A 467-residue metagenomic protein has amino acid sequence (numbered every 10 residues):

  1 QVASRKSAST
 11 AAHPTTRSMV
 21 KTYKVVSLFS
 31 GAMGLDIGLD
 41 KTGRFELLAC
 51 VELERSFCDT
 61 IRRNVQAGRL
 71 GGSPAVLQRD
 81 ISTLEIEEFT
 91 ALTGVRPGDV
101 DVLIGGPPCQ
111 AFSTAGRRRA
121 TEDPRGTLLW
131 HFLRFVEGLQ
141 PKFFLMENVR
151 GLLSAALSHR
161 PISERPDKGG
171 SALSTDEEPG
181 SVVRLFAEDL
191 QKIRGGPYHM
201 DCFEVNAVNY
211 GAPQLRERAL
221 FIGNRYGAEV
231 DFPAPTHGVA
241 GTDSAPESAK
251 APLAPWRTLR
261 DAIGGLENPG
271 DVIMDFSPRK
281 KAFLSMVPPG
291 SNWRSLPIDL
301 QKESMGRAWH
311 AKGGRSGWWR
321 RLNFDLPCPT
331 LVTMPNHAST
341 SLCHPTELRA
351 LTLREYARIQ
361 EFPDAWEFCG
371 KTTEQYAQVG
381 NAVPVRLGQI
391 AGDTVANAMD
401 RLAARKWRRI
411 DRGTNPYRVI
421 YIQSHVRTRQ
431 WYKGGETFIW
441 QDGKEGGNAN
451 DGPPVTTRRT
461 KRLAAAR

Functional and structural regions predicted by a protein language model:
V2-F45, D189-G196, Q214, R218-Q378 (+1 more regions): S-adenosyl-L-methionine-dependent DNA methyltransferase catalytic core
V20-F143, V149-L173, P179: Core alpha/beta nucleotide-donor-binding catalytic domains of modification enzymes
R69-A75, G196-Y198, A228: A short helix-to-beta-strand connector/capping loop
E87-T90, L129-H131, F203-V208, G314-S316: Short alpha-helical segments and helix-capping/turn motifs at coil-helix boundaries
G106, E147, F203, I222: Alpha/beta-hydrolase-fold catalytic nucleophile elbow
R150, P197-N209: Conserved S-adenosyl-L-methionine
E178-R194: Short alpha-helix
